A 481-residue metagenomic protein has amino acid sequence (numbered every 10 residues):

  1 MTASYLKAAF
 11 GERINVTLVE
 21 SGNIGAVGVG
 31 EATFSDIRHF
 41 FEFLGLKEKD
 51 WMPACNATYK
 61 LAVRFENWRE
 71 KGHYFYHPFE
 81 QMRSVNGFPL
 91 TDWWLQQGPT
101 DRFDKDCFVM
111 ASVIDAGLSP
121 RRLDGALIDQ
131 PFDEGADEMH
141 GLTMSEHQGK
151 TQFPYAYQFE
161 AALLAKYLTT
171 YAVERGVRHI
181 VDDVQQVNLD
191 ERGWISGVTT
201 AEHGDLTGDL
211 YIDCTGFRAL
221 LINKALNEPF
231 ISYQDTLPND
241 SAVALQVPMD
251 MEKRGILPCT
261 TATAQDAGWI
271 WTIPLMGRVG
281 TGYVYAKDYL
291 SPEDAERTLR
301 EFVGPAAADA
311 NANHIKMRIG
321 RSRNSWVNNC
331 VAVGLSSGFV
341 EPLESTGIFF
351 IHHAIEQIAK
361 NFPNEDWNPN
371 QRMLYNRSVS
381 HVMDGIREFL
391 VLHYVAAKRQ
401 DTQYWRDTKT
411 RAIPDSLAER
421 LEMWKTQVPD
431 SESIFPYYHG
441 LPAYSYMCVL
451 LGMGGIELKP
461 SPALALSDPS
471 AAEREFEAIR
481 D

Functional and structural regions predicted by a protein language model:
T2-I14, F40-F43, R175: A short, Lys/Arg-enriched amphipathic alpha-helix followed by its capping loop at the start of a domain
Y5, M144-A295, I355: Predominantly flavin-linked oxidoreductase catalytic cores and closely associated redox partners
Y5-V29: Glycine-rich FAD pyrophosphate-binding loop
V29-I128: Dinucleotide-binding Rossmann-like beta1-alpha1 core, especially the glycine-rich loop that anchors the ADP
K105-F159: Alpha-helix-centered segments that form part of catalytic cores
A264-K316, S336-F350, N361-N364, N368: Conserved FAD/dinucleotide-binding core of flavoprotein oxidoreductases
G320-G385: Conserved mid-domain beta->alpha element of the FAD-binding
K360-D481: Long, low-complexity C-terminal extensions of enzymes
